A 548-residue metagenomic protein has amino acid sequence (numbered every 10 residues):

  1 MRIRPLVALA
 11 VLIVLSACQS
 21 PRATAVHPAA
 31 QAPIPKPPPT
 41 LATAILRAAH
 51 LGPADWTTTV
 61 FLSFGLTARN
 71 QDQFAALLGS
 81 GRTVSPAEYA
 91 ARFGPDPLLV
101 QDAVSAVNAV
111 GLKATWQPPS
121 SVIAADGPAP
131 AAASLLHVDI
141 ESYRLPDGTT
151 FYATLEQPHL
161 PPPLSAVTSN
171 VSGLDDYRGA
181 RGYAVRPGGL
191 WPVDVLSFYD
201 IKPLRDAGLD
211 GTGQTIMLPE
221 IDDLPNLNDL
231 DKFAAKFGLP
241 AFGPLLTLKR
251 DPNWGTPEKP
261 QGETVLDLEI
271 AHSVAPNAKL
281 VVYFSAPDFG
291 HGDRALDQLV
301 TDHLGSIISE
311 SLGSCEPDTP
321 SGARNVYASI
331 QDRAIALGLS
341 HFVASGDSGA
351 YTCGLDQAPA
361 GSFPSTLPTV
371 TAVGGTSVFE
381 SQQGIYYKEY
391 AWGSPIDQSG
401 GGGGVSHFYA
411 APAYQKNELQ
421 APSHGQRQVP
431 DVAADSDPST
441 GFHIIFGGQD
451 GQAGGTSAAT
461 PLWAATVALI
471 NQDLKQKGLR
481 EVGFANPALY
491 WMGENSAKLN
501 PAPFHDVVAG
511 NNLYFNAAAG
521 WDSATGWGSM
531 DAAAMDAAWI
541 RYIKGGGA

Functional and structural regions predicted by a protein language model:
M1-V7: Bacterial N-terminal signal peptides that target proteins for export
V14-A17: C-terminal motif of bacterial Sec signal peptides marking the signal peptidase cleavage site
Q19-P21: Bacterial signal peptide processing site
V26-P119, A124, A129-A372, S399-T456 (+5 more regions): Substrate-binding/charge-relay-adjacent region of secreted/lumenal peptidase catalytic domains
P368-A372, E380-Y386, W463-N471, A485-A488 (+1 more regions): Predominantly extracellular beta-rich ligand-binding scaffolds that present long acidic/polar faces for carbohydrate
T376: A short beta-strand-to-loop transition that corresponds to the Sensor-1 phosphate-sensing loop of AAA+ P-loop ATPases
G384-G403: Short, surface-exposed polybasic-and-hydrophobic patches located at secondary-structure transitions
L419, N471-S523, G547: An often Trp-containing, charged/polar helix-loop segment at the C-terminal end of enzyme catalytic cores
